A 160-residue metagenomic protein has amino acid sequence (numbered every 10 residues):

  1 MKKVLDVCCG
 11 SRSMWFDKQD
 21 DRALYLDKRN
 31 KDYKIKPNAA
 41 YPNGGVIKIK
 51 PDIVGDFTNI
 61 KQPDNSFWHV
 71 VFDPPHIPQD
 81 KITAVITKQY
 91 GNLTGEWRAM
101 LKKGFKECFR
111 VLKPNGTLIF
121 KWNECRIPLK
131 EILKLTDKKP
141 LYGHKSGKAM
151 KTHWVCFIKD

Functional and structural regions predicted by a protein language model:
M1-D160: Class I S-adenosyl-L-methionine-dependent methyltransferase catalytic core
